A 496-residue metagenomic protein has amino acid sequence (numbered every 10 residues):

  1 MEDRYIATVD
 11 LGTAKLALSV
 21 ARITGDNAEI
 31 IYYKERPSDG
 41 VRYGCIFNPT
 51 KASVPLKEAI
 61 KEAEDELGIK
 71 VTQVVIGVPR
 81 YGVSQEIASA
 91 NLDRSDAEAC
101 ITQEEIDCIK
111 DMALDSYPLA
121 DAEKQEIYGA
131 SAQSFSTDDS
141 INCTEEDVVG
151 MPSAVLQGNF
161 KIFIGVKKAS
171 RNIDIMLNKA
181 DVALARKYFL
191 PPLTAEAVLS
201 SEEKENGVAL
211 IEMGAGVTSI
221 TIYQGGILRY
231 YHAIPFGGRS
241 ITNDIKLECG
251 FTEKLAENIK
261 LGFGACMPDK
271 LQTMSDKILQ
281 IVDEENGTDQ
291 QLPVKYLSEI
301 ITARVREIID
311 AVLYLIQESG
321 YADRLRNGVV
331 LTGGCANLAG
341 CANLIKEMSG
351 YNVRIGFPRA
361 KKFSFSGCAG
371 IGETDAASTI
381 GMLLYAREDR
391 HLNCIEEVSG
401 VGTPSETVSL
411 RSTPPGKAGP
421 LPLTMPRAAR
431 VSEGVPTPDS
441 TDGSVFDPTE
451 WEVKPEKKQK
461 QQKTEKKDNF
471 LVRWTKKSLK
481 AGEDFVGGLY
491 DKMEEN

Functional and structural regions predicted by a protein language model:
M1-K15, S19-Q73, V78-V208, T252 (+3 more regions): Nucleotide/phosphate-binding catalytic cleft detector across ATP-hydrolyzing and phosphate-transferring enzymes
T8-V9, L18, I76, L177 (+5 more regions): Residue-level signature of catalytic and energy-coupling elements of molecular machines, predominantly ATP/GTP-dependent
V9-K15, V78-P79, E202, L210-V217 (+3 more regions): A short acidic Gly-Thr/Ser loop motif
Y33, I227, P235-F236, C249-K254 (+9 more regions): Tubulin/FtsZ superfamily GTPase core signature
E66, R80-Y81, I162, K167-I175 (+3 more regions): Phosphate-binding glycine-rich/basic clefts of nucleotide- and phosphate-handling proteins, predominantly
K70-R80, S319-G334: Short glycine-rich phosphate-binding loop at a beta-alpha junction
A265-M267, R324-M348: Glycine-rich phosphate-binding loops at beta-strand->alpha-helix junctions
G356-R411: Glycine-rich phosphate-binding/hydrolytic loop that grips phosphoryl groups
